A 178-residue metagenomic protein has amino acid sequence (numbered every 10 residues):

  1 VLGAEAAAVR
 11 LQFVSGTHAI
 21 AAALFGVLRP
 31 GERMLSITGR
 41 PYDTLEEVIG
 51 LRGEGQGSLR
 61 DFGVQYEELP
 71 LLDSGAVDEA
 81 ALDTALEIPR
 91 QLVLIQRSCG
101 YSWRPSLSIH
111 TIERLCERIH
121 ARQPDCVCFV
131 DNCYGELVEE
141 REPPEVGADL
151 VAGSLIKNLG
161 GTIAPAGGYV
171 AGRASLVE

Functional and structural regions predicted by a protein language model:
V1-A8: Active-site-flanking structural segment that lines cofactor/substrate pockets
R10-Q12: N-terminal phosphate-binding or glycine-rich loops at protein starts, especially the Walker A/P-loop of NTPases
V14-E178: Conserved PLP-enzyme active-site core in the AAT-like
